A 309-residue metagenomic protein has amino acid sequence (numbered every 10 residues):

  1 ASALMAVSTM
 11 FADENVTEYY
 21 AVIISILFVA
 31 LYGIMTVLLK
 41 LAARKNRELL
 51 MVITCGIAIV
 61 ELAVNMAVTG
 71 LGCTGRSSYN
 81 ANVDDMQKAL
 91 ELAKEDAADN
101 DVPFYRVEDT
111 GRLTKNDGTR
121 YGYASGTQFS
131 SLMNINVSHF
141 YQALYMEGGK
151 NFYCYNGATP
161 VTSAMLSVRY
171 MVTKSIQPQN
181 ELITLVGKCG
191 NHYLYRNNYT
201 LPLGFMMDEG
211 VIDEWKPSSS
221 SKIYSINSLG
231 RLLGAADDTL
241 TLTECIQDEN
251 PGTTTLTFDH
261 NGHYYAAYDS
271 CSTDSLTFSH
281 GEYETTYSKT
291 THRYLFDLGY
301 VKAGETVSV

Functional and structural regions predicted by a protein language model:
A1-S77: Membrane-embedded transmembrane-helix bundle of lipid-linked glycan/lipid transferases
M51-I57, E61-H292, D297-S308: Soluble catalytic regions of membrane-associated enzymes that act on cell-envelope and secretory-pathway components
